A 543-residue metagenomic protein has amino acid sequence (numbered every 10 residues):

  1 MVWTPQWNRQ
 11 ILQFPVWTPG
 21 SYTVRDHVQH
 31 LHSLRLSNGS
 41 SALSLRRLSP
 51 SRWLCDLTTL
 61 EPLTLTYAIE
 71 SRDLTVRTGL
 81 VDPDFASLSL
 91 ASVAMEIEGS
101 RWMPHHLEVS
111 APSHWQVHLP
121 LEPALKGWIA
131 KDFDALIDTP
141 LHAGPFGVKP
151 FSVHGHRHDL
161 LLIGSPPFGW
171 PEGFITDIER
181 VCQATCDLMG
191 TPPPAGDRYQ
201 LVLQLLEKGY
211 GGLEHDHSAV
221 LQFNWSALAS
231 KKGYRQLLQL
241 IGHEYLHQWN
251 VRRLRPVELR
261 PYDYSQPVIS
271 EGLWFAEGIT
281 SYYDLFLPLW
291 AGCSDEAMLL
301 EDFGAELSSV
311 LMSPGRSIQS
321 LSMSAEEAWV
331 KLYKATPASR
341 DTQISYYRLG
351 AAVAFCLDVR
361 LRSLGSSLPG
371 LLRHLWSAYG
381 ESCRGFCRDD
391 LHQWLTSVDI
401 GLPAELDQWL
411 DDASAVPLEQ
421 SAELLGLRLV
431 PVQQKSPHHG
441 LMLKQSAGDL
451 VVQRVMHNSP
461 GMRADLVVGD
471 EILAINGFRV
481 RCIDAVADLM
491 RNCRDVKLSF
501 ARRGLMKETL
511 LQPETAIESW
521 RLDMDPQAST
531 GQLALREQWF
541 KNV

Functional and structural regions predicted by a protein language model:
M1-L12, L107-V109, T185: Short, well-ordered beta-strand segments enriched in hydrophobic/aromatic residues
Q6-H30: Surface-exposed, glycine/proline- and aromatic-rich loop segments on solvent-exposed faces across compartments
V24-S33, S37, S41-P194, L206-G209: Non-catalytic architectural context of zinc metalloproteases
P150-L273: Juxtacatalytic substrate-recognition/specificity segment
D177-L188, N224, L240, E244-Q248 (+7 more regions): Generic, well-ordered alpha-helical scaffold segments in large soluble proteins
A195-V202, V257-D263, G292-F303, L368-L371: Short, glycine/acidic-rich hinge or "gate" loops at secondary-structure transitions that mediate conformational
A219-N224, L228, R253-L254, S265-R316 (+1 more regions): Post-HExxH zinc-binding segment in Zn-dependent metallohydrolases
D284, E296-V543: C-terminal recognition in membrane/secretory proteostasis and scaffolding
